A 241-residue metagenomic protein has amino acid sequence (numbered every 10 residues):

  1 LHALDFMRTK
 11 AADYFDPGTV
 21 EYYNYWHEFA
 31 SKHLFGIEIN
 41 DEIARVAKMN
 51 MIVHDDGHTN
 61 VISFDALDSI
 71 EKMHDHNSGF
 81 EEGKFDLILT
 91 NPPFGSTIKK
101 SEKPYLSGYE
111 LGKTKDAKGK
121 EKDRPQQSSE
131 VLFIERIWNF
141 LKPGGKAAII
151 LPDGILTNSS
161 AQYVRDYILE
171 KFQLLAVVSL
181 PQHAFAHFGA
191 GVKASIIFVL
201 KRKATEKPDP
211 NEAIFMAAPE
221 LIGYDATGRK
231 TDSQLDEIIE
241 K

Functional and structural regions predicted by a protein language model:
L1-G83, L87, G95-T97, K120 (+4 more regions): Conserved S-adenosyl-L-methionine
D75-H76, F80-K241: A conserved structural/catalytic subdomain of Rossmann-like adenosyl-cofactor enzymes
